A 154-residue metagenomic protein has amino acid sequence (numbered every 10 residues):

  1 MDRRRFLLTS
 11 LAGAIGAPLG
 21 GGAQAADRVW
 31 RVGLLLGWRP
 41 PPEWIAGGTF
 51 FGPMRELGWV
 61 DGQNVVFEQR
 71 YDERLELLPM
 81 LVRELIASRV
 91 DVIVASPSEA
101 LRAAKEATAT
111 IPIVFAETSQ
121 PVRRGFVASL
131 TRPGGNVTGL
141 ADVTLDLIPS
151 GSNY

Functional and structural regions predicted by a protein language model:
M1-Y154: Short hydrophobic alpha-helices and adjacent helix-cap/hinge residues
